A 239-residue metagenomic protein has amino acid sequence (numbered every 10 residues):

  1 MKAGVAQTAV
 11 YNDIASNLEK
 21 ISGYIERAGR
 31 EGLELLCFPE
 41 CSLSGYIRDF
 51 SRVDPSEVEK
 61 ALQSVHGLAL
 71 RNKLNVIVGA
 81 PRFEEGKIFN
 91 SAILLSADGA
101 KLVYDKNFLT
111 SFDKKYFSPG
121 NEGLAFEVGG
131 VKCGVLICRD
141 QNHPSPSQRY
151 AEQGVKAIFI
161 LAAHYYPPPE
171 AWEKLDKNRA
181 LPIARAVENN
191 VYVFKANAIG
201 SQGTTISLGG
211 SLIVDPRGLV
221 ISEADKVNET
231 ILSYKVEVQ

Functional and structural regions predicted by a protein language model:
M1-G4: Extreme N-terminal starter segment of soluble prokaryotic enzymes
A6, Y104, F126, A196 (+2 more regions): Hydrophobic residues at beta-strand termini and immediately following loops that shape nucleotide-binding pockets
Q7-D13: Short polar catalytic/cofactor-binding loops
I14, G23-A97, Y165-V191: Cys-nucleophile CN-hydrolase/nitrilase-fold catalytic domain and related Cys-dependent amidase chemistry that acts on
S16-R27, Q141-R149: Short, acidic/polar
E59-I77, N142-E229: CN hydrolase (nitrilase-like) catalytic-core segments centered on the catalytic cysteine and neighboring Lys/Glu
V78-A80, S91-L94, L124, S211-I213 (+1 more regions): Short beta-strand scaffold segments in enzyme catalytic cores
F83-A157, Y166, A171-A180, E237-V238: Active-site catalytic loop in hydrolytic enzyme cores
